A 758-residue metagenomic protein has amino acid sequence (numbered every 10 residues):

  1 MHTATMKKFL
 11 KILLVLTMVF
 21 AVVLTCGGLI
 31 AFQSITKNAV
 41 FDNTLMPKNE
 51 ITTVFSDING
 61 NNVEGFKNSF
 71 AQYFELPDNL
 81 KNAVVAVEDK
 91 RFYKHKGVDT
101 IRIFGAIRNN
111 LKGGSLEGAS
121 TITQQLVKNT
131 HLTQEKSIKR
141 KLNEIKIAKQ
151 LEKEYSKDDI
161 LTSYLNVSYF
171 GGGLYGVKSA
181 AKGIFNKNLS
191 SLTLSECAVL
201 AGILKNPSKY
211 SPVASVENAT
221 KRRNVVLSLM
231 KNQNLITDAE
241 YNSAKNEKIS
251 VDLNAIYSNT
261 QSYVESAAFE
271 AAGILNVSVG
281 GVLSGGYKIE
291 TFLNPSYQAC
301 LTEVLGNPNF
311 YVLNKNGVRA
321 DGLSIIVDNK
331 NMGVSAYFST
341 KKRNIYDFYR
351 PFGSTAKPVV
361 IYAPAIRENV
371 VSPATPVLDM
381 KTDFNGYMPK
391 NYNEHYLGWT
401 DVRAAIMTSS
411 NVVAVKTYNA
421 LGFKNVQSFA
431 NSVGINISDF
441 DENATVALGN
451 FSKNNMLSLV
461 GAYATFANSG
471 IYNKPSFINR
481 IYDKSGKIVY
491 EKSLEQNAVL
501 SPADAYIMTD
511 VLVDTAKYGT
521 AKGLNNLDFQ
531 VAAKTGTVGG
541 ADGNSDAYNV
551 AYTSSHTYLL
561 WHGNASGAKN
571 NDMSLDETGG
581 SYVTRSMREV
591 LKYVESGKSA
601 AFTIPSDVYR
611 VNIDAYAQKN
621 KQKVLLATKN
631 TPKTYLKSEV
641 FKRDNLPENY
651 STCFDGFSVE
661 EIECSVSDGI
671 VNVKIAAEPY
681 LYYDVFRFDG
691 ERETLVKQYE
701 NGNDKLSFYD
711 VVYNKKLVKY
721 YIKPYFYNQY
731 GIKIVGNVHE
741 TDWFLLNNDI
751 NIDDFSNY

Functional and structural regions predicted by a protein language model:
H2-G306, F310, G333-V334: Juxtamembrane regions of bacterial inner-membrane/periplasmic proteins, predominantly the peptidoglycan biogenesis
N82-V85, M230, L301, M332 (+6 more regions): Active-site SXXK
Y93-R102, Y175-K178, T237-N242, A356 (+3 more regions): Short, well-structured active-site flanking segments
K112-K136, Y257-N259, V370-V426, N443 (+2 more regions): Conserved catalytic neighborhood of penicillin-recognizing serine enzymes
T291-N314, I326, Y337-F348, N454-G461 (+1 more regions): A penicillin-recognizing enzyme superfamily signal
G669-P679: Conserved aromatic anchor
D710-I732: Beta-strand-rich modules
Q729-N751: Extracellular fibronectin type III
